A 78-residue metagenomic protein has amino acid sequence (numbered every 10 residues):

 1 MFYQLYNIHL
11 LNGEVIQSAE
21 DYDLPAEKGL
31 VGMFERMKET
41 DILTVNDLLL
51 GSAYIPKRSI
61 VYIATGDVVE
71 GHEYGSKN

Functional and structural regions predicted by a protein language model:
M1, M37-K38, N46-D47: Short solvent-exposed loop/turn micro-motifs enriched in small/polar/acidic residues
F2-R36: N-terminal acidic leader/helix
G13, A19-Y22, A26, T40 (+3 more regions): Intrinsic disorder/low-complexity signal
I42-N78: Short, mixed-charge low-complexity intrinsically disordered segments
